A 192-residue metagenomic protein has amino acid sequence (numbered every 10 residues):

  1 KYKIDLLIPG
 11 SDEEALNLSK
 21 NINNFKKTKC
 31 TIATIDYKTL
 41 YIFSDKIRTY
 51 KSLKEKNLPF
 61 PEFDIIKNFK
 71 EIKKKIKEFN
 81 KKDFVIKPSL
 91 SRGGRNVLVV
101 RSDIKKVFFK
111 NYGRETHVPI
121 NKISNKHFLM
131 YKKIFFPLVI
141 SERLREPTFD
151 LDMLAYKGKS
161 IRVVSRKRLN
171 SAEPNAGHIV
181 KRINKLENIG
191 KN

Functional and structural regions predicted by a protein language model:
K1-K67: Conserved N-proximal alpha/beta basic substrate-recognition cap immediately N-terminal to, or forming the N-lobe
I8, A33, V85, V139-S141: Structural detector of well-ordered beta-strand residues that form the stable sheet scaffold of enzyme domains
G10-E13, S89, R143: Short, well-ordered beta-to-alpha junction loops that form the rim of enzyme active sites and present histidine/acidic
A15-S19, I72-K73, T148-D150: Short, well-ordered alpha-helical microsegments
D36, K67, R101, L144 (+1 more regions): Residues at the C-termini of beta-strands that transition into short coil/loop
L40-L138, K157: Active-site nucleotide/adenylate-binding loops and adjacent lid/helix of ATP-dependent enzymes
K110-N175, V180-N192: Phosphate-binding site of ATP-dependent enzymes
